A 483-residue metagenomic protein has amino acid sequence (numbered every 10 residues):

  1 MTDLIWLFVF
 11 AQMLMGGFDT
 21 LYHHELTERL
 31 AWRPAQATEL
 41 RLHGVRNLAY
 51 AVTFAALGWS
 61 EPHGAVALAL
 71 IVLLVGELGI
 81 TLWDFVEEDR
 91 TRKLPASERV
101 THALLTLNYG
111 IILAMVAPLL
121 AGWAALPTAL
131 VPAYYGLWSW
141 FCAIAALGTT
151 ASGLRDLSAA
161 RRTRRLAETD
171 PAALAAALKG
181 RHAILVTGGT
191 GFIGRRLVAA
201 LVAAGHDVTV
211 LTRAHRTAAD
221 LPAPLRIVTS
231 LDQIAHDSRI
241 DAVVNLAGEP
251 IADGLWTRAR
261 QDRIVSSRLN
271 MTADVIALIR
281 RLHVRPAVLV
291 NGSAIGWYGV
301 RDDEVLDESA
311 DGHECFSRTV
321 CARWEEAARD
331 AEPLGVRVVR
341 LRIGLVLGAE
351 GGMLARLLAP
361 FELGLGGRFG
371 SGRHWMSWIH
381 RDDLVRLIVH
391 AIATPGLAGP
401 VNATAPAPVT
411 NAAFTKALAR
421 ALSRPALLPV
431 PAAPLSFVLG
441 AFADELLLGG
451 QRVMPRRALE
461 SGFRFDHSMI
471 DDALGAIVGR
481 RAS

Functional and structural regions predicted by a protein language model:
R165-H182, E445-S483: C-terminal amphipathic/interface module of NAD(P)-dependent oxidoreductases and related NAD-binding regulators
A175-H182, T394-A441, G475-S483: Mid/C-terminal beta-alpha module of Rossmann-like enzyme folds, strongest in SDR-family dehydrogenases/epimerases
H182-A204: N-terminal Rossmann NAD(P)H-binding glycine-rich loop of SDR-like oxidoreductase domains
R216-D274: NAD(P)H-binding glycine-rich loop region in Rossmannoid oxidoreductase-like domains and their noncatalytic homologs
Q261, A273-C315: Conserved Rossmann-fold NAD(P)-dependent oxidoreductase catalytic core, especially the SDR/UDP-sugar
S293, E326-A349: Conserved beta-loop-beta element that borders a ligand/cofactor-binding pocket
L334-V336, L347-R356, A391-V401: Glycine/proline-rich active-site loop of Rossmann-fold NAD(P)-dependent oxidoreductases
R356-D383: A conserved pocket-lining segment of Rossmann-fold NAD(P)-dependent short-chain dehydrogenase/reductase
